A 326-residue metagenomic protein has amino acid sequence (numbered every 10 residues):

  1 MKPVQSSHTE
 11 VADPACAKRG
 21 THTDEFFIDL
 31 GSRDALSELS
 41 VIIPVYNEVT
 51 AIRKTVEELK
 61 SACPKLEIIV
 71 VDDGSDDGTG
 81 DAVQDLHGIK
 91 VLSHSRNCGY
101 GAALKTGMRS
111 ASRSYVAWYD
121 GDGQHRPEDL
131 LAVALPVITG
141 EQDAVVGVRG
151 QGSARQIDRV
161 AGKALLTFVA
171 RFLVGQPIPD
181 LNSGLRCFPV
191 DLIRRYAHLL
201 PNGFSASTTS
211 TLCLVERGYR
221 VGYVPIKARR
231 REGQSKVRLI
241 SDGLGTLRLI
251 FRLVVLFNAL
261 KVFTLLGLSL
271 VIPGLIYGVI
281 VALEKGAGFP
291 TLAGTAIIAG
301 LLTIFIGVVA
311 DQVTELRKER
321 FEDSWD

Functional and structural regions predicted by a protein language model:
M1-A35, L200-D326: Hydrophobic helical membrane-anchoring modules
D24-F27, E48-S61: Short, well-formed alpha-helical segments that are part of the catalytic scaffolds of diverse glycosyltransferases
E38-S40, E67, T209: Cell-envelope/extracellular polymer assembly enzymes that use nucleotide-activated donors
S40-P44, I69-V70, S93: Short hydrophobic beta-strand elements that form part of the catalytic alpha/beta core underpinning NDP-sugar/donor
T50-K54, D76-D85: Acidic helix N-cap motif at the loop->helix transition within catalytic regions of sugar-transfer enzymes
D72-D81, R96, G123: A conserved acidic beta->alpha catalytic loop
K90, H94-S110, Y115, P127-F204 (+2 more regions): Acceptor/aglycone-binding surface of glycosyltransferases and processive sugar-polymer synthases
